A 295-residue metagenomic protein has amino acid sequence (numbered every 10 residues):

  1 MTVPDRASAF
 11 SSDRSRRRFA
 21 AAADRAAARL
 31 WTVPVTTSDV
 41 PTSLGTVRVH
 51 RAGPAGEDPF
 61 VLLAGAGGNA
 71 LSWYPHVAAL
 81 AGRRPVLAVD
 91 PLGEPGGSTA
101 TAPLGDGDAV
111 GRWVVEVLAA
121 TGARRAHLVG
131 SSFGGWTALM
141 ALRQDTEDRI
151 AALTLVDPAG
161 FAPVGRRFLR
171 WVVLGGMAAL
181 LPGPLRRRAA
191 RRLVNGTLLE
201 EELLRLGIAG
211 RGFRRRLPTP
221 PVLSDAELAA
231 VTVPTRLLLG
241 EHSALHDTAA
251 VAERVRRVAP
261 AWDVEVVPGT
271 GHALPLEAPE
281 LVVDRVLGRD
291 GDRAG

Functional and structural regions predicted by a protein language model:
M1-F60, R83-R84, A123-R124, L287-G295: Alpha/beta-hydrolase fold catalytic core
R48-G96: Conserved HGGG/HGGXW glycine-rich cap/lid loop of the alpha/beta-hydrolase fold
A64-A66, A126, G130-G135: Conserved alpha/beta-hydrolase "nucleophile elbow" surrounding the catalytic nucleophile
A78, R236-T270: Conserved loop-alpha-helix segment in the C-terminal half of the alpha/beta-hydrolase fold that carries the catalytic
A88-V129: Active-site loop/oxyanion-hole signature of alpha/beta-hydrolase fold enzymes
W136-R143, R149-L180: Flexible "cap/lid" loop of the alpha/beta hydrolase fold
L155, V164-R170, A178-T235: Conserved alpha/beta-hydrolase catalytic His-Asp/Glu region
T270-P279: Catalytic histidine-centered segment of alpha/beta-hydrolase-like enzymes
